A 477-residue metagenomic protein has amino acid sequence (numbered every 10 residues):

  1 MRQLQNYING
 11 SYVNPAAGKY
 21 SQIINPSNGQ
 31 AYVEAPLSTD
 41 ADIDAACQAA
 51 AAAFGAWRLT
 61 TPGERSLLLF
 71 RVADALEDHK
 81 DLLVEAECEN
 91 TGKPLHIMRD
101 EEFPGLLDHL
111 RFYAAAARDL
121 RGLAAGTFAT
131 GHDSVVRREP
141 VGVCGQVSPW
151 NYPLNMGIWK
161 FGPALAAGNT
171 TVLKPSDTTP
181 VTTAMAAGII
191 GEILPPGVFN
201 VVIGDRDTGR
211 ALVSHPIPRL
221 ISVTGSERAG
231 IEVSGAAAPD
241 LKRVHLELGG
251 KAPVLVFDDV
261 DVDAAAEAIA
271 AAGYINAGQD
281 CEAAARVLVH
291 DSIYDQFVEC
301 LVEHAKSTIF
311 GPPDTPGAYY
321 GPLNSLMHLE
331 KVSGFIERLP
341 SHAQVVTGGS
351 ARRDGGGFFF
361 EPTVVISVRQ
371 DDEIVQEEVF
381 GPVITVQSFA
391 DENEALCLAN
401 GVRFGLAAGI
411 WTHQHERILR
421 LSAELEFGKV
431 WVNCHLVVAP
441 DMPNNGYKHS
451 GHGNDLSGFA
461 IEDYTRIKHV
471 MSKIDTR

Functional and structural regions predicted by a protein language model:
M1-S27: Hydrophobic face of amphipathic alpha-helices that form TPR/SEL1-like repeat modules and related alpha-solenoid
N28-E34, P218, L255, I309 (+2 more regions): Conserved C-terminal structural/oligomerization subdomain of aldehyde/semialdehyde dehydrogenase
G29, R65, E87, L110 (+9 more regions): Residue-level signal for inorganic ion chemistry
Q30-L120: Glycine-rich loop-to-alpha-helix module at the N-terminal edge of alpha/beta enzyme cores
Y32-S38, A53-L59, Q146, V254-F257 (+5 more regions): Short, well-ordered beta-strand elements within core beta-sheets of diverse protein domains
F54, R58, A73-K80, V84 (+18 more regions): Structural signal for hydrophobic packing residues in well-ordered secondary-structure cores of soluble enzyme domains
G122-A264, F389: Rossmann-like NAD(P) dinucleotide-binding subdomain of oxidoreductase/dehydrogenase enzymes
R228-R369, V432: ALDH superfamily catalytic-core signature
